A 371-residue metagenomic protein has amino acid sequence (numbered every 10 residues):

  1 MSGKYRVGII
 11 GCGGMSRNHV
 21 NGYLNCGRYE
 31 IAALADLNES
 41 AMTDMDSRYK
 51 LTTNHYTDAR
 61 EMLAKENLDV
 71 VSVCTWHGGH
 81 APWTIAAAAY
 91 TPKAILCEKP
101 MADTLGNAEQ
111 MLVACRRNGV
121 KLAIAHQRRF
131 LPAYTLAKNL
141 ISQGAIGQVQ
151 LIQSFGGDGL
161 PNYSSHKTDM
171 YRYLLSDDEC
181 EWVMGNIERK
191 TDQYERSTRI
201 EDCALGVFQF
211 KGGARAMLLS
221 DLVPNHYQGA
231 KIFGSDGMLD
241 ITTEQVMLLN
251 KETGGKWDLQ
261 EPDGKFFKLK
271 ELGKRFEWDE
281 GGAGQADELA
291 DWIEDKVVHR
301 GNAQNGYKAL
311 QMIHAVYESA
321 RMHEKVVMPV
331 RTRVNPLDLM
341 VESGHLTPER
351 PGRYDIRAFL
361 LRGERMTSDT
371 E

Functional and structural regions predicted by a protein language model:
M1-K50, S368-T370: N-terminal Rossmann-like dinucleotide-binding module
G13, H19, S40-A41, L51-C115: Beta-loop-alpha module in the N-terminal Rossmann-like domain of NAD(P)-dependent dehydrogenases, especially those
I31, T52, L68-V71, I146-V149 (+1 more regions): Local beta-strand N-terminus motif with an aromatic residue
M42, G281, Q285, M312-M322: Stable alpha-helical structural segments in soluble proteins, enriched in small hydrophobic residues
G78, L96, M101-K167: A contiguous active-site-proximal alpha/beta segment in oxidoreductase catalytic domains
T91-P92, G119, G213, K296 (+1 more regions): Glycine-centered short loops/turns at secondary-structure junctions
Q150-Y227, K231, Q304: Rossmann-like dinucleotide-binding domain that binds NAD(P)(H)
K231-Q304, V326, N335-E371: C-terminal glycine/acidic-rich active-site capping loop/insertion
